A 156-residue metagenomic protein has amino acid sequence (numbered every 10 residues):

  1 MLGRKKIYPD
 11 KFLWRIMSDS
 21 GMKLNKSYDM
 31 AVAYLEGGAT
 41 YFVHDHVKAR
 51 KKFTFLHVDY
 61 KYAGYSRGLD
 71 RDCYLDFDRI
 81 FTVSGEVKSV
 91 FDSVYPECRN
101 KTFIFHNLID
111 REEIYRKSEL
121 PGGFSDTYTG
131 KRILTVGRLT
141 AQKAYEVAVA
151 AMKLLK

Functional and structural regions predicted by a protein language model:
M1-I7: A conserved catalytic-core segment of Leloir-type glycosyltransferases
I7-L24, M30-A49: An aromatic- and histidine-rich active-site surface loop
D10-S18, H57-D76: Nucleotide-sugar donor phosphate/pyrophosphate-binding loop at the beta->alpha transition of glycosyltransferases
A39-Y41, R50-S66, R79: A short, histidine- and acid-enriched strand-loop-helix "catalytic/donor-clamping" loop that lines the nucleotide-sugar
T40-F42, D78-F103, I109: A short, active-site helix/loop in glycosyltransferases that binds the activated sugar's phosphate group
K61-S66, D92, K101, H106-G130: Acidic anion/phosphate-binding donor-loop and adjacent secondary structure in glycosyltransferase catalytic cores
V83, F105, T135-L139: Short hydrophobic "strand-cap" motifs at the C-terminus of beta-strands
K131-L154: A conserved mid-protein helix/loop that constitutes part of the nucleotide-sugar donor-binding site
